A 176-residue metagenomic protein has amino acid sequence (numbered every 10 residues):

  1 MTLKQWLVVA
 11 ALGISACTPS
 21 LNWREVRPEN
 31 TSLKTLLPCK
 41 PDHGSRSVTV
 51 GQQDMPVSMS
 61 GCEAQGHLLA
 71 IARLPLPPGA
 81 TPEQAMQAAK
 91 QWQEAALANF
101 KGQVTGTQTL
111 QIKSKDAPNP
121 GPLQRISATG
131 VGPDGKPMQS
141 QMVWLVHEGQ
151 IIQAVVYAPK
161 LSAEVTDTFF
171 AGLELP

Functional and structural regions predicted by a protein language model:
M1-L7: Bacterial N-terminal signal peptides that target proteins for export
G13-A16: C-terminal motif of bacterial Sec signal peptides marking the signal peptidase cleavage site
T18-S20: Bacterial signal peptide processing site
E25-T49, Q53, A64-Q65: Post-signal peptide N-terminal segment of mature Sec-exported envelope proteins
E29, P38, K113, T129-V131 (+1 more regions): A structural detector for beta-sheet-dominated domains
P41-D42, A88-V104, E148-P176: Surface-exposed amphipathic alpha-helical segments
S47-Q139, I151: Conserved polar/disulfide-associated segments of primarily extracytoplasmic proteins
Q141-E148: A short, surface-exposed beta-strand/turn
